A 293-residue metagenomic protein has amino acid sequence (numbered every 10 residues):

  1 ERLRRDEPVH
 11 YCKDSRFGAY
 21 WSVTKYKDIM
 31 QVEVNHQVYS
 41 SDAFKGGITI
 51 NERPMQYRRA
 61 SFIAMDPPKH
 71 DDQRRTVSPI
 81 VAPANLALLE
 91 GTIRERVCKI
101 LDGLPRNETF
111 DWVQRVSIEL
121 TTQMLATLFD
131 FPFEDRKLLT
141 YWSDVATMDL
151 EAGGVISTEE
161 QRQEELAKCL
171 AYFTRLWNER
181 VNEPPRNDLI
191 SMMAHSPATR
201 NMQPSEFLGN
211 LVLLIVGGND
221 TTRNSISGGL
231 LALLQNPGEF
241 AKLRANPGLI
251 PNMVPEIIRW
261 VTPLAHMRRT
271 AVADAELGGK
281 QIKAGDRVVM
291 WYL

Functional and structural regions predicted by a protein language model:
E1-L293: Cytochrome P450
